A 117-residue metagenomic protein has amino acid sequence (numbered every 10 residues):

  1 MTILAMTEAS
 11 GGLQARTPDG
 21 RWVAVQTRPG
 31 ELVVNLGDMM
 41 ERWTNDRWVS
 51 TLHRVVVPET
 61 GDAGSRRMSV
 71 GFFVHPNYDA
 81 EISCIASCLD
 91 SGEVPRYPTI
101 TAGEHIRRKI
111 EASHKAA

Functional and structural regions predicted by a protein language model:
M1-A117: C-terminal flanking tails of non-heme Fe-dependent oxygenases
